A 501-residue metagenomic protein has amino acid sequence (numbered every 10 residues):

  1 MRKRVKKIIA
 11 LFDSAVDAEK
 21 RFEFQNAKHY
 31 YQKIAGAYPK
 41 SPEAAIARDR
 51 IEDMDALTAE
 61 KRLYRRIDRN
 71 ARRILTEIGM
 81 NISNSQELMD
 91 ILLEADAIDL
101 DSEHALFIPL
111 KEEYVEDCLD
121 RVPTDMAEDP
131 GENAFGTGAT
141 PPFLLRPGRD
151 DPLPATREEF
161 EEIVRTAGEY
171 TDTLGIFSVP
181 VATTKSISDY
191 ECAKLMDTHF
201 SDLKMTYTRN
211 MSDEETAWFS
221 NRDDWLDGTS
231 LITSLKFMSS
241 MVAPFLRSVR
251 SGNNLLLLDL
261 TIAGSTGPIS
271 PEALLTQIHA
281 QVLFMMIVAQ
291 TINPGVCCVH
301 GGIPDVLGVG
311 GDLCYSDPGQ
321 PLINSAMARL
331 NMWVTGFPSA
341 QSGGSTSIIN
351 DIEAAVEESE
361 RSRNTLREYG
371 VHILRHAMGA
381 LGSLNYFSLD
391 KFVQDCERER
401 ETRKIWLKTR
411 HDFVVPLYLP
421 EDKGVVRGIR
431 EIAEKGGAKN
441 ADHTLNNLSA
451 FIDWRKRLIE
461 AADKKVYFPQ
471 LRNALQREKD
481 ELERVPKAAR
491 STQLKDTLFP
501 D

Functional and structural regions predicted by a protein language model:
M1, V5-K6, V16, R50-T58: Alpha-helical linker/edge segments of TPR/alpha-solenoid repeat scaffolds and analogous pre-/post-domain helices
R2, A35-I46: Short solvent-exposed coil/turn linkers within tandem alpha-helical repeat scaffolds
E60-N70, I78-I91, Y386-D501: Catalytic-core signal marking the mid-to-C-terminal active-site face
D151-E368, H372: Helix-rich catalytic cores of soluble enzyme domains
